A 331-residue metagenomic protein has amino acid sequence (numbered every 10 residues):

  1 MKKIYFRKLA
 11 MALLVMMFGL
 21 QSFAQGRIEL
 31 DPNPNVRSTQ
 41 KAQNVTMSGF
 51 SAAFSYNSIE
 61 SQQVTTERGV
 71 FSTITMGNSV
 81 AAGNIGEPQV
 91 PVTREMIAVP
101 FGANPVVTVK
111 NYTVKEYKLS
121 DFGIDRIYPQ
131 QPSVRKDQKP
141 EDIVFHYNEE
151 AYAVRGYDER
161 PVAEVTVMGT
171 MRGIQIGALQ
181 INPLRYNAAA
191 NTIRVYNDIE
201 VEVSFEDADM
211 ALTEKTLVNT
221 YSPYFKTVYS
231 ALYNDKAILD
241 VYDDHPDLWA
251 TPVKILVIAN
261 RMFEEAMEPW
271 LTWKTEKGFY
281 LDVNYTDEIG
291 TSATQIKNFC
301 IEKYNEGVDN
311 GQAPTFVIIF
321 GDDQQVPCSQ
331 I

Functional and structural regions predicted by a protein language model:
M1-R27: Bacterial Sec-dependent N-terminal signal peptides
F23-I319: Extracellular pro-sequences of secreted precursors
P314-I331: Surface-exposed loop and adjacent secondary-structure segments within mature catalytic domains
